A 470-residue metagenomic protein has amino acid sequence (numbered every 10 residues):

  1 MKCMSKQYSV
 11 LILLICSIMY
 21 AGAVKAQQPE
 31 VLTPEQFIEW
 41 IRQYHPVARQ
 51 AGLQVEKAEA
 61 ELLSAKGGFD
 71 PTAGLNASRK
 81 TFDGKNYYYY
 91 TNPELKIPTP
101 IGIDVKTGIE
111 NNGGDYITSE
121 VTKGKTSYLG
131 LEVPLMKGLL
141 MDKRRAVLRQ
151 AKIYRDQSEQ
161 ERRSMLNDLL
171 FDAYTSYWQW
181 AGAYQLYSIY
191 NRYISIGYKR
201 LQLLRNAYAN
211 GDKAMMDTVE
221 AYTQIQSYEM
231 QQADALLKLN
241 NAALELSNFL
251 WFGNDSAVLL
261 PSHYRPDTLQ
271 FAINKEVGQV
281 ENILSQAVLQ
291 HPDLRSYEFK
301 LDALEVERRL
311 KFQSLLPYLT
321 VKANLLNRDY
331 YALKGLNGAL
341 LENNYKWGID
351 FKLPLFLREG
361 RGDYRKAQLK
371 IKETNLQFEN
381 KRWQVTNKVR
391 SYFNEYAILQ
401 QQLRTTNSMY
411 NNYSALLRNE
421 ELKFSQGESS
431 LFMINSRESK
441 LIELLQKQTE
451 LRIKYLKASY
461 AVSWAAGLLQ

Functional and structural regions predicted by a protein language model:
M1-E30: Bacterial Sec-dependent N-terminal signal peptides
C3-S5, E159-I283, E395, L399 (+3 more regions): Periplasmic alpha-helical coiled-coil/stalk elements that build and connect Gram-negative outer-membrane
V24-N86, M136, L140-A146, Q150-K152 (+5 more regions): Bacterial Sec-pathway N-terminal export signals of envelope proteins
Q28-P29, N76-V133, Y264-E276, R309 (+2 more regions): Small/polar, glycine/serine/threonine/aspartate-rich low-complexity segments that form flexible
I38, Q50-A65, M165, L169-Y190 (+7 more regions): Amphipathic alpha-helical coiled-coil segments
R49-L53, K66, P100-G124, L135-E161 (+8 more regions): Sec/SRP-type N-terminal targeting helices
T72-G74, E245, Y318-T320: Residues at or immediately flanking beta-strands
N86-Y87, N92, E110-N111, Y116-I117 (+10 more regions): Outer-membrane beta-barrel domain signature
